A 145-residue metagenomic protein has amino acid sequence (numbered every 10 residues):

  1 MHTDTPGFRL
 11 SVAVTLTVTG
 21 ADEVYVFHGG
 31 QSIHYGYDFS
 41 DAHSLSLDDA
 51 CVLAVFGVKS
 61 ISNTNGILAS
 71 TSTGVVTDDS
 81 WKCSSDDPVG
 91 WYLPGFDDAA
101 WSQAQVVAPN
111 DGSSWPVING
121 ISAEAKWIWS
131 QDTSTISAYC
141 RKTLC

Functional and structural regions predicted by a protein language model:
M1-R9, I136-C140: Non-catalytic, beta-strand-enriched accessory regions in extracellular/secretory proteins and membrane protein
F8-V26, L53, W101: Aromatic-lined ligand-binding clefts that engage carbohydrates, nucleic acids, or primary amines
S11-A13, S70-T73, R141-C145: Short beta-strand-to-coil "C-cap" segments at the C-terminal boundary of structured domains/repeats, marking
V26-S32: Residue-level detection of beta-strand-connecting loop/turn positions
S32-D38: Short beta-strand segments within Ig-like beta-sandwich modules, predominantly Fibronectin type-III
D41-H43: Short strand-edge motifs at loop-to-beta-strand transitions and within beta-strands of extracellular beta-rich domains
S46-D49: Surface-exposed, short loops/turns at beta-strand junctions within beta-sandwich domains
A54-Y139: An acidic-aromatic loop/edge-strand motif
